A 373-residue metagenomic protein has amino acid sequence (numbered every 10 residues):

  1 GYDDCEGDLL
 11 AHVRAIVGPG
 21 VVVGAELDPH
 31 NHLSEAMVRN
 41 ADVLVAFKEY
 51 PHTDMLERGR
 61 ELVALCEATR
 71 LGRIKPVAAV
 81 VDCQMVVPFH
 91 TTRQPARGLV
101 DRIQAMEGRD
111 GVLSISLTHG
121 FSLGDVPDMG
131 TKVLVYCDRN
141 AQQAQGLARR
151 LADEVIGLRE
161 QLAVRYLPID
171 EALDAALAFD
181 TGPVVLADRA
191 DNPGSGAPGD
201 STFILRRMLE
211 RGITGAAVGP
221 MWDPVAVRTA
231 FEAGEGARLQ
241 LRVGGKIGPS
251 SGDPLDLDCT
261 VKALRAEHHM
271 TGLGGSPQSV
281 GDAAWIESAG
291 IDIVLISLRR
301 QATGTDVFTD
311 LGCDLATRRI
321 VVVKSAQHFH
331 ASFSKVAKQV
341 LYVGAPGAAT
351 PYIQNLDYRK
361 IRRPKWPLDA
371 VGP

Functional and structural regions predicted by a protein language model:
G1-L71, P183, D188, G194-L205 (+2 more regions): Active-site histidine-anchored catalytic micro-motif
Y2-D4, S34-R39, L56-R58, F89-A96 (+5 more regions): Short acidic, glycine/serine/threonine-rich loops at helix termini
V17-V21, R109-D110, R207-A217, A316 (+1 more regions): Structural alpha-beta junctions
L27, K48-E49, V81-V87, V135-C137 (+3 more regions): Short, structured patches in soluble enzyme cores that scaffold and shape functional sites
K48-H52, G244-G245, P346-A348: Short, acidic/turn-prone active-site loops that include or flank metal/cofactor- and phosphate-binding residues
R70-L99: Internal, active-site/partner-interface "lid" segment
F89-G290, V294-L298: Hard-cation-handling environments
I156, H268-P373: Extended hydrophobic packing segments that form well-structured cores
